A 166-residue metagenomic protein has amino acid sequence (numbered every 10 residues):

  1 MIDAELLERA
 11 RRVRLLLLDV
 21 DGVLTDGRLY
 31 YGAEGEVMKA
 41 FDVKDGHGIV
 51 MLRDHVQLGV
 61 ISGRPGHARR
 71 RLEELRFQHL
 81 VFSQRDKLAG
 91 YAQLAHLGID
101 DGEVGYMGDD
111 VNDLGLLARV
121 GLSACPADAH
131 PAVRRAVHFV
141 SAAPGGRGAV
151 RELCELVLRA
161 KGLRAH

Functional and structural regions predicted by a protein language model:
M1-L18, A165-H166: Non-catalytic pre-domain segments flanking phosphatase-related domains
A10-R28, L117, V150: Asp-based phosphoryl-transfer active-site loop
R12-R14, V56, G102-E103: Short coil/turn segments at beta-strand junctions that form active-site/ligand-binding loops
V23-G32, A68-R76: Short, basic/glycine-rich phosphate-binding loops at helix/coil junctions that contact nucleotide phosphates
R28-V50: Basic, amphipathic juxtamembrane/active-site segments that coordinate anionic phosphate or diphosphate groups
E36-F41, P65-H67, E73-V81, L88-H166: Mg2+-dependent phosphoryl-transfer enzymes with acidic/Ser/Thr/Gly-rich catalytic loops
G48-R71, F82: Substrate-recognition element of Asp-dependent hydrolases with the DxDx(T/V) motif
